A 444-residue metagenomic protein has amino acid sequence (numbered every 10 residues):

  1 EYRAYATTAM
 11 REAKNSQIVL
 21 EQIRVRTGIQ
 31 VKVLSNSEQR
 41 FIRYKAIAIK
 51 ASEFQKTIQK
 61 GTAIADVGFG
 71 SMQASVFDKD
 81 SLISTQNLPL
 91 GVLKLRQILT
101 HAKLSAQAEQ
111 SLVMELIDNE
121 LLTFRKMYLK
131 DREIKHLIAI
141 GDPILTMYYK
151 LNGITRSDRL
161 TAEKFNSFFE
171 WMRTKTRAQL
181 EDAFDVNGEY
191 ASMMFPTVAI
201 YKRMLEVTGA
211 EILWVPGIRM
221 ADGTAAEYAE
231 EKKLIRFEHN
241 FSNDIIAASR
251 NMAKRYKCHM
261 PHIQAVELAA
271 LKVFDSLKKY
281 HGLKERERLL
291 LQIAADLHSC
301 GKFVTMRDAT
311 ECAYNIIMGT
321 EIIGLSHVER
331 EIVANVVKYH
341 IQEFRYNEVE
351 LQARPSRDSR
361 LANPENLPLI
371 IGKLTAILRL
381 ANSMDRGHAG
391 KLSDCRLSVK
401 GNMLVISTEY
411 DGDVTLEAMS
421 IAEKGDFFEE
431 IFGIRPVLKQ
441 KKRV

Functional and structural regions predicted by a protein language model:
E1-A4, M10-K14, V19-K60, V76-D78 (+4 more regions): Helical "lid/coupling" subdomains associated with nucleotide-phosphate turnover
G61-A65: Two-metal-ion RNase H-like nuclease active-site motif
G68-S71: Active-site-adjacent helix-turn-beta-strand microarchitecture at beta-sheet edges that either contains or buttresses
F77, E409, K441: Surface loops and adjacent helix of pleckstrin homology
M384-L438: Low-complexity, glycine/alanine/valine/leucine- and proline-rich hydrophobic stretches
L438-V444: Short proline/glycine- and acidic-rich turn/helix-capping motifs at secondary-structure junctions
